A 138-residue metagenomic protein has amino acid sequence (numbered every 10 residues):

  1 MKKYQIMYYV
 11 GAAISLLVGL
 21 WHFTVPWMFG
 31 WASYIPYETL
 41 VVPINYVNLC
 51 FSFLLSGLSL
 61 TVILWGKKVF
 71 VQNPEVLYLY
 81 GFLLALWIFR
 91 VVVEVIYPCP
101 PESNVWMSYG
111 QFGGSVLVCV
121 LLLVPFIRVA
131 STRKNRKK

Functional and structural regions predicted by a protein language model:
M1-L17: Cytosolic juxtamembrane helix and N-cap/initiation of the first transmembrane helix
M1-Y4, K67-P74, P101-N104: Membrane-interface helix-boundary motifs at transmembrane edges
Y8, N73-F82: Membrane-interfacial loop-to-transmembrane alpha-helix junctions, especially the N-terminal start
L17-G19, P26, L40-K67, G81-F89: Core segments of alpha-helical transmembrane spans in multipass integral membrane proteins
T24-P36: Membrane-interface helix-loop junction between the first two transmembrane segments
Y34-N45, P74-E75, P101-G113: Non-cytosolic membrane-interface motifs at loop->transmembrane helix junctions
F70, A85, V91-Y109, I127-R128: Membrane-helix boundary connector in multi-pass membrane proteins
V116-R136: Membrane-water interface at the C-terminal end of transmembrane alpha helices
